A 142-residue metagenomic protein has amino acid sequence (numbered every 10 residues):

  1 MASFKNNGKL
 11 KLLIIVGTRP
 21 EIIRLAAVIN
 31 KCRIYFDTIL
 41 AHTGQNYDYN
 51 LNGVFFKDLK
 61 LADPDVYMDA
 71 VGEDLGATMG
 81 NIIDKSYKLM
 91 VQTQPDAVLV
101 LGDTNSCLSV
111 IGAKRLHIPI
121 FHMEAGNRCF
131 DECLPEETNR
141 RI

Functional and structural regions predicted by a protein language model:
M1-Q45: N-terminal subdomain of nucleotide-sugar transferases
L13-V16, I22-L25, F55, Y67-I142: Active-site and donor-binding regions of nucleotide-sugar-utilizing enzymes
I29-R33, K57-D58, R115: Short, solvent-exposed amphipathic alpha-helical segments in soluble enzyme and RNA/protein-processing domains
Y35-F36, K60, Q94, H117: Glycine-centered loop/turn motif at secondary-structure junctions
D37-T78: Conserved nucleotide-sugar phosphate-binding/catalytic loop shared by glycosyltransferases and other
